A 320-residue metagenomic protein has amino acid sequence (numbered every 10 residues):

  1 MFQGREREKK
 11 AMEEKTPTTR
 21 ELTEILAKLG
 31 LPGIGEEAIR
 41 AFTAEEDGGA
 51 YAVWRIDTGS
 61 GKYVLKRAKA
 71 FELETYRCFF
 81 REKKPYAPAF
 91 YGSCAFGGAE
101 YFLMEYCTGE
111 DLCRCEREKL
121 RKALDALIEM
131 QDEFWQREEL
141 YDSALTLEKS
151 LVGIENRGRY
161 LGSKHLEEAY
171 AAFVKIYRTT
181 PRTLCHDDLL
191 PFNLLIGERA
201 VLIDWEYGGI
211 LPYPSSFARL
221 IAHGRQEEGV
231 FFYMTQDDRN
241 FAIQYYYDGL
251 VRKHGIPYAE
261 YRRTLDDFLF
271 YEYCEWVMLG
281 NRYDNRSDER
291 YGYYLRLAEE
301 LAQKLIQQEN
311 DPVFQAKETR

Functional and structural regions predicted by a protein language model:
F2, M12-I39: Juxta-kinase regulatory segment immediately upstream of eukaryotic protein kinase catalytic domains
I34-D57: ATP-binding glycine-rich phosphate-binding loop
A50-I56, A171-S215: Active-site acidic catalytic loop and adjacent metal/ATP-binding pocket of ATP-dependent phosphoryl transfer enzymes
K62-A99, C113-E129: A conserved alpha-helical element in kinase catalytic cores
A99-E110: Conserved short submotifs of the Hanks-type protein kinase catalytic core that shape the nucleotide-binding pocket
E110-K164, T180-R182, G209-L211: A cross-family kinase active-site recognition segment
S216-G255, L269-E289: Active-site activation/catalytic loop segments of kinase-like enzymes and analogous catalytic loops in related
F270-R320: ATP/Mg2+ or Mg2+-diphosphate-binding catalytic cores that bind nucleotide phosphates or diphosphates via glycine-rich
